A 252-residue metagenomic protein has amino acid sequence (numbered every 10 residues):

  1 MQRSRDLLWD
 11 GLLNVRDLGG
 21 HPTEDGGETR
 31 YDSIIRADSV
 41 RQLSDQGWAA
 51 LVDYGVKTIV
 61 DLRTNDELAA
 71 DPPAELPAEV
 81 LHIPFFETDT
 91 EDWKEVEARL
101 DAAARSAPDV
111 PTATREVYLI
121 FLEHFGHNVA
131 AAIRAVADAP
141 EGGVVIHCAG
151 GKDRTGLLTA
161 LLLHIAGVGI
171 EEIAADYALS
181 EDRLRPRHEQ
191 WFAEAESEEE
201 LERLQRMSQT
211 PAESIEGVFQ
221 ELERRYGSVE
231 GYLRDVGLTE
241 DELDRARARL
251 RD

Functional and structural regions predicted by a protein language model:
M1-V145, L157-D252: Cys-dependent protein tyrosine phosphatase-like superfamily
G150, R154-T155: Ser/Thr-glycine-rich phosphate-binding loops at phosphate-binding pockets of nucleotides, nucleotide cofactors
